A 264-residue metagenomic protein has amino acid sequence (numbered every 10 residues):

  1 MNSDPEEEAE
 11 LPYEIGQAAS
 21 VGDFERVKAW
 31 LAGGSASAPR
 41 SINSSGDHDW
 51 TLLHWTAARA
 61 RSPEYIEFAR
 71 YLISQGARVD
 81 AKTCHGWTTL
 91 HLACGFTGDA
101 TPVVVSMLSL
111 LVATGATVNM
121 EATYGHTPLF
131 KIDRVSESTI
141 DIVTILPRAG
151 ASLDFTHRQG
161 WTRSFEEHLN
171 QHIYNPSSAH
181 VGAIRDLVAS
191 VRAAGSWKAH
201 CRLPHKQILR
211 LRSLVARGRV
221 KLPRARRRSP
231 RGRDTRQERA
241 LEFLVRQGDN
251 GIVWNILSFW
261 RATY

Functional and structural regions predicted by a protein language model:
E7-I15, S41-A58, K82-F96, E121-R134 (+1 more regions): Ankyrin-repeat boundary/"N-cap" motif
P12, F24, W50, I66 (+6 more regions): Generic preference for well-ordered alpha-helical elements
P12-S20, K28: Amphipathic alpha-helical repeat scaffolds
R26, E64-F68, V103-M107, D141-I142 (+1 more regions): Conserved ankyrin/ankyrin-like repeat signature
A29-R40, A69-R78, S106-T117, T144-S152 (+1 more regions): Ankyrin repeat domain, specifically the short helix-to-loop turn at the C-terminus of the second helix of each repeat
E166-Y264: Cullin-RING E3 adaptor/co-adaptor recruitment helices
